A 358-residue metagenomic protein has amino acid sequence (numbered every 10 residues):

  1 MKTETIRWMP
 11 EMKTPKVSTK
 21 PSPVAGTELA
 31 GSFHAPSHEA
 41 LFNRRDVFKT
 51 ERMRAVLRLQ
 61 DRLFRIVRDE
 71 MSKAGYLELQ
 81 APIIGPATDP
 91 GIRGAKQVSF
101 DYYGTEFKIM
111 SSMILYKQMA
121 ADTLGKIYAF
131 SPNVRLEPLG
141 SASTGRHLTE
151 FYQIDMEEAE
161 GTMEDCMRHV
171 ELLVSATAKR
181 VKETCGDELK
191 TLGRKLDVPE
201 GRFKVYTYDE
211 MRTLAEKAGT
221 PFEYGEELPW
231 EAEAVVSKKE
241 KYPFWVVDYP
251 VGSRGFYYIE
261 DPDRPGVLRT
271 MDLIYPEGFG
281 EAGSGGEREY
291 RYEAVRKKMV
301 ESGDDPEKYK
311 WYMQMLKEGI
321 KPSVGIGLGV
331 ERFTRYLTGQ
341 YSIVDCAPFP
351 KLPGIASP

Functional and structural regions predicted by a protein language model:
M1-P358: Class II aminoacyl-tRNA synthetase catalytic cores and aaRS-like
